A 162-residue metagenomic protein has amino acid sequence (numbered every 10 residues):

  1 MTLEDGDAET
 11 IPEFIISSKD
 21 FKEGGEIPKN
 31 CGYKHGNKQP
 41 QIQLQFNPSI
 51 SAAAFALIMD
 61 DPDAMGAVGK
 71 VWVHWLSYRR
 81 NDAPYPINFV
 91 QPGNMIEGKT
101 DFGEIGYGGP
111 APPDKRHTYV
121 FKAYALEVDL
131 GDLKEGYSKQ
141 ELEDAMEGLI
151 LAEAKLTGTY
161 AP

Functional and structural regions predicted by a protein language model:
M1-P162: N-terminus-centered regions that define maturation/targeting leaders and the start of the first functional domain
